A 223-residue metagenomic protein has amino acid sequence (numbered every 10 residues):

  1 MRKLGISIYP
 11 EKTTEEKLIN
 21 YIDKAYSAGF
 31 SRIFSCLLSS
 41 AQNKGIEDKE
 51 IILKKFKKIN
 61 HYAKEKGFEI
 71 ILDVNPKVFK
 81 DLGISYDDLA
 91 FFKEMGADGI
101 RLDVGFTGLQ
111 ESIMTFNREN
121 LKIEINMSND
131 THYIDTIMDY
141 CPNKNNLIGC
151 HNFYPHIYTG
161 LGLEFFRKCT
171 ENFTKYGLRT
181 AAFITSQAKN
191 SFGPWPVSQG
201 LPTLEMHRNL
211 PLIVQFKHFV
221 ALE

Functional and structural regions predicted by a protein language model:
M1-L4, G29-S31, K64-I70, G96-D98 (+3 more regions): Short, well-ordered coil/turn segments that N-cap beta-strands
M1-N20, L72-I84, S198-N209: Active-site mouth loops of central-metabolism enzymes
T13-Y26, D81-F91, I134-D135, L212-F216: Short, acidic/polar
K17-S39, F92-G99: Catalytic domains of carbohydrate-active enzymes, especially glycoside hydrolases
S31-K58: Glycine-rich, proline-tolerant flexible connector loops at the mouths of alpha/beta enzymes
D48-G99, L109-E111: N-terminal active-site wall of soluble small-molecule enzyme domains
I51, V74-N75, A97-G108, K122-Y133 (+1 more regions): Catalytic beta/alpha-barrel core
N126-E223: Catalytic alpha/beta core domains of metabolic enzymes, predominantly
